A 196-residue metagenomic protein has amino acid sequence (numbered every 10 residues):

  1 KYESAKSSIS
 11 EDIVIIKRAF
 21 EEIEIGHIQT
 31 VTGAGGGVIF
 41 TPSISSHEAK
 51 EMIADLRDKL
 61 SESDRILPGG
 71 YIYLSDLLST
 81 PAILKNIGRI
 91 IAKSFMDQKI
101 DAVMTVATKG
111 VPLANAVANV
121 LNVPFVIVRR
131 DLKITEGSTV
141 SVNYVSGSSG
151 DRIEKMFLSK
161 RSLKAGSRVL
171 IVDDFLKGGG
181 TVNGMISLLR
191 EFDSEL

Functional and structural regions predicted by a protein language model:
Y2, D12-K17, E22, G150-L196: PRPP/pyrophosphate-binding module of the type I phosphoribosyltransferase fold
S7-S8: Key DNA-contact positions within bacterial/archaeal DNA-binding proteins
G26-T41: Minor-groove-contacting beta-hairpin "wing" of winged helix-turn-helix DNA-binding domains
I39-K99: Active-site-facing substrate-recognition patch
I100-A107: Short glycine-rich phosphate-binding loop at a beta-alpha junction
P112-L121: Short Gly/Thr/Asp-enriched flexible loops that form oxyanion-binding sites at enzyme active sites
V123-V169: Short, glycine/charge-rich flexible loops or terminal/linker lids adjacent to PRPP-binding catalytic cores
